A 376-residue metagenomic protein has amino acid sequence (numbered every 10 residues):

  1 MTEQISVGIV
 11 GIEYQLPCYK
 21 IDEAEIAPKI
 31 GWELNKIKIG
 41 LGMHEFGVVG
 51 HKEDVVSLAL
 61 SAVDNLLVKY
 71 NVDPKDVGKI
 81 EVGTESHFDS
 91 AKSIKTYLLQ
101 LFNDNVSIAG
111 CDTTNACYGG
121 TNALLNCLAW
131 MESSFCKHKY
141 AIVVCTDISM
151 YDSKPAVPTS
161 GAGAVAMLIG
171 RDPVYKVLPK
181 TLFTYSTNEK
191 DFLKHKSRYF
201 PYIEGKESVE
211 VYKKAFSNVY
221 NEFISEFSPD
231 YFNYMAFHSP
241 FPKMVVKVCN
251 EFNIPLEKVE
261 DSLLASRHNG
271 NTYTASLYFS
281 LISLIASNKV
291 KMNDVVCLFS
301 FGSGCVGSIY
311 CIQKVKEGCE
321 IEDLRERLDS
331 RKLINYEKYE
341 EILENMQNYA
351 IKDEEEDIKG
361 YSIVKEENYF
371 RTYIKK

Functional and structural regions predicted by a protein language model:
M1-K52, K154-E210, K214, Y310-K376: Condensing-enzyme catalytic core mediating Claisen C-C bond formation in acyl metabolism
I9, V55-N115, E226-F252: Conserved beta-ketoacyl condensing-enzyme motif
E13-Q15, G83-F88, N115-G119, V144-M150 (+2 more regions): Acidic, glycine-rich active-site loops and adjacent beta-strand->loop/helix elements that engage anionic groups
E33, V55-Y70, I94, V211-F227 (+1 more regions): Short, well-ordered amphipathic alpha-helical segments that serve as non-catalytic structural scaffolds within diverse
K36-G40, H44-D54, S86-Y140, E251-S276: Conserved catalytic cysteine-centered active-site region of acyl-thioester-dependent Claisen-condensing enzymes
E132-A166: Flexible, glycine-rich active-site loops centered on histidine and acidic residues that chelate a metal or position
K206-I224, Y231-V245, G270: A conserved active-site cap/scaffold subdomain adjacent to cofactor or substrate pockets
I282-D329: Catalytic phosphate/nucleotide-handling subdomain of diverse soluble enzymes
